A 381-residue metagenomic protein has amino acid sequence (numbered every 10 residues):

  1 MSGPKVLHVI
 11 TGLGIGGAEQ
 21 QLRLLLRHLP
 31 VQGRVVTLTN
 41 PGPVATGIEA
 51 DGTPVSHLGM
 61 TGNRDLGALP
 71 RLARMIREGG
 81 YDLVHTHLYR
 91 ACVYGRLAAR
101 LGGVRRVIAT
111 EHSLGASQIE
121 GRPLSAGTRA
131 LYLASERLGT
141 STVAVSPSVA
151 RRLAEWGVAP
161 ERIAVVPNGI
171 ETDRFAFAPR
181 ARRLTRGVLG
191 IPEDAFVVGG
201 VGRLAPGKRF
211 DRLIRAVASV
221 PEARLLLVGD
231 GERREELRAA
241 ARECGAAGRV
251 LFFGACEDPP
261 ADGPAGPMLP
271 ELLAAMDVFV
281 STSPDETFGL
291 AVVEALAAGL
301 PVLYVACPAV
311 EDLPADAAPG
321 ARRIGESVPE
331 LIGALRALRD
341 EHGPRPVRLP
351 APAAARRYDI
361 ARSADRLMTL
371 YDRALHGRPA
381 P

Functional and structural regions predicted by a protein language model:
G3, H8-G67, V149-R152, E232: N-terminal strand-loop element at the rim of the active site of nucleotide-sugar-dependent glycosyltransferases
G16-L24, F196, G200-S219, A223 (+2 more regions): A conserved mid-protein helix/loop that constitutes part of the nucleotide-sugar donor-binding site
T37, P301-V305: Short hydrophobic beta-strand element within catalytic cores of glycosyltransferases and related nucleotide-activated
I76, A255-C256, A261-G266, E271-M276: Short alpha-helical donor nucleotide-sugar binding micro-motif in glycosyltransferases
S148, G169: Carbohydrate-associated surface elements
R238-G263: Nucleotide-activated donor-binding/catalytic signature segment of Leloir-type glycosyltransferases, i.e., the conserved
P284: Aromatic "clamp/platform" in nucleotide-sugar-dependent glycosyltransferases that forms part of the donor/acceptor
A306, D316-P329, A337-G343: Conserved acidic donor-binding segment of nucleotide-sugar-dependent glycosyltransferases
